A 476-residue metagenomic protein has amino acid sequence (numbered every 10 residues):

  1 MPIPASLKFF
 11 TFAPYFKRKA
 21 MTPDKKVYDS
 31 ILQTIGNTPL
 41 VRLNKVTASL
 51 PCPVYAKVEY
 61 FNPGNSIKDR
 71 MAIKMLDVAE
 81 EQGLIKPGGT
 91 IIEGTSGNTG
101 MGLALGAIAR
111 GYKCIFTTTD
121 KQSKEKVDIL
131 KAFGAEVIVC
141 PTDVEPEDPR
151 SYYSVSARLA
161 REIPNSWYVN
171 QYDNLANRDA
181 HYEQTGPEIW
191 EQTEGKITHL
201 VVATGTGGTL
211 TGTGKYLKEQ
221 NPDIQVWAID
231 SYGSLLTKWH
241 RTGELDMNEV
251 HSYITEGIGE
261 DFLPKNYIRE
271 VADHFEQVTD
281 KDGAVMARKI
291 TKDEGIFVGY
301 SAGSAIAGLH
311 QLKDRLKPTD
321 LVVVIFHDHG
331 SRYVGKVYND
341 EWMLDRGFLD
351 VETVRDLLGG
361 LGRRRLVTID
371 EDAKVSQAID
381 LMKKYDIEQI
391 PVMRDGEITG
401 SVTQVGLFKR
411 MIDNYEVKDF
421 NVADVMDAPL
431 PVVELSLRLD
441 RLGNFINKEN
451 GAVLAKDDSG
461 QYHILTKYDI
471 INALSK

Functional and structural regions predicted by a protein language model:
T11, R18-D356: PLP-dependent amino-acid enzyme catalytic core
M71, M75, L358-G362, M382 (+2 more regions): Methionine-biased hydrophobic packing positions in alpha-helices, especially within tandem helical repeat solenoids
A107, I189, G295, M382 (+5 more regions): Terminal peptide-recognition signature
V271, V351-L366, D419-L430: Bateman (tandem CBS) regulatory domains
K317, L349-D413: Conserved small-residue-rich
V367-D386, V392-R394, M411, V432-G451 (+2 more regions): The conserved cystathionine-beta-synthase
S401-L407, H463-I470: Short hydrophobic beta-strand motif reused across regulatory alpha/beta modules
